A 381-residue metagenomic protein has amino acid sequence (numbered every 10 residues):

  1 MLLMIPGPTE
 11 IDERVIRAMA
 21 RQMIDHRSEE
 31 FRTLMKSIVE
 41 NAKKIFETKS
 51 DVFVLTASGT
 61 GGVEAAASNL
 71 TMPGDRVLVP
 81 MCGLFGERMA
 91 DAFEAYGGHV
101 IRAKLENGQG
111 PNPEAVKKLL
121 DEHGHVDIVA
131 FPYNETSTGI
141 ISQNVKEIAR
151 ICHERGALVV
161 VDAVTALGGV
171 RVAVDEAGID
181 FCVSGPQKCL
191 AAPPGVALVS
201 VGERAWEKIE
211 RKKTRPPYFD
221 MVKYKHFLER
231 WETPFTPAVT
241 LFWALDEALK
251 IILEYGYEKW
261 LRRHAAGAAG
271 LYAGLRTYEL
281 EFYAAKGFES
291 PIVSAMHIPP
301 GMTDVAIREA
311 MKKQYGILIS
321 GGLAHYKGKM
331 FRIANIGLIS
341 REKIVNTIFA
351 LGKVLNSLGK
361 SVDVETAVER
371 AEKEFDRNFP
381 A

Functional and structural regions predicted by a protein language model:
M1, H325, K329-A381: PLP-dependent enzyme catalytic core of the Aspartate aminotransferase-like
M1-T56, T60: A glycine-/small-polar-enriched, mobile loop at the entrance of the PLP active site in fold-type I
E10-I11, Q187-A273, T277, A381: Active-site C-terminal subdomain of aminotransferase-like
K49-L78, C82, G86-D91: Conserved beta-loop-alpha segment that forms the PLP phosphate-binding cup at the N-terminus of a helix
P111-G168, F181, C189: Active-site phosphate-binding strand-loop segment of PLP-dependent enzymes
D175-Q187: Conserved active-site segment immediately N-terminal to the catalytic lysine that forms the internal aldimine
E281-Q314: Conserved PLP-binding catalytic core of the aspartate aminotransferase-like
